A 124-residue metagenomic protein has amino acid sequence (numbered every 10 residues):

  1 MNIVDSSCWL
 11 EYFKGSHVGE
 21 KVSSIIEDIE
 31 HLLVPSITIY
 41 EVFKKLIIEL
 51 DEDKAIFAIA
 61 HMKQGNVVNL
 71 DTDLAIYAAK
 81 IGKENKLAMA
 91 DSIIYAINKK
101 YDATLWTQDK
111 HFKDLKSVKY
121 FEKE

Functional and structural regions predicted by a protein language model:
M1, Y95, K99-E124: Acidic, PIN/NYN-like endoribonuclease modules and their adjacent C-terminal/linker elements
M1-V34, I47-F57: Short, well-structured N-terminal submotif of metal-dependent ribonuclease cores
V4-D5, V34-S36, L87-A88, D109-K110 (+1 more regions): Histidine- and aromatic-rich ligand-binding microenvironments
W9-L10, I39, A75, F112-K113: A generic structural signal for short hydrophobic patches within well-formed alpha-helices
D28-I29, Q64-G65, Y101, L115: Structured helix-beta-strand junction loops
E49-D53, N85, E122-E124: Short, hinge-like loop/turn segments at secondary-structure boundaries
V67-Q108: Active-site neighborhoods of divalent-metal-dependent phosphate/nucleic-acid chemistry enzymes
